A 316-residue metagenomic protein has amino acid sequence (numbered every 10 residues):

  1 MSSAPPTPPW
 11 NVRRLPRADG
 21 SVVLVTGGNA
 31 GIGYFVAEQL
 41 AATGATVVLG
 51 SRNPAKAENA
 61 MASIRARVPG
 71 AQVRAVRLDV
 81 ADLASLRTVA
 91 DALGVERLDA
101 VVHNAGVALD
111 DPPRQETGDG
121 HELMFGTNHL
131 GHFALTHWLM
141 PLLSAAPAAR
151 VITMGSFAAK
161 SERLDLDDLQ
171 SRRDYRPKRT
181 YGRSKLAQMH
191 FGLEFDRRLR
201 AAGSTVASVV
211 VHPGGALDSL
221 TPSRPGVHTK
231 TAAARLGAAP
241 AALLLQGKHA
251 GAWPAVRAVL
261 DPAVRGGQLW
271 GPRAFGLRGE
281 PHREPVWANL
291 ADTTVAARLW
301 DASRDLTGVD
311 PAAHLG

Functional and structural regions predicted by a protein language model:
S2-G226, G308-H314: Rossmann-fold NAD(P)H-dependent dehydrogenase/reductase core
S2-S3, S184, R235-R283, T293-A297: C-terminal helical subdomain
A60, F191, G251-P254, L299 (+1 more regions): Alpha-helical packing segments of well-folded alpha/beta enzyme cores
V73-R77, Q268-P281, P311-G316: Charge-dense, low-complexity polyampholytic segments
R114, Y181, L244, A288-D292: Alpha-helix initiation/capping motif
L164-L169, S223-K230, W270-P281: Short, flexible, mixed-charge acidic loops at enzyme active sites
R172, V227-A239: A short C-terminal helix-loop "cap" of Rossmann-like NAD(P)-dependent dehydrogenase/epimerase domains
W287-G316: C-terminal amphipathic/interface module of NAD(P)-dependent oxidoreductases and related NAD-binding regulators
